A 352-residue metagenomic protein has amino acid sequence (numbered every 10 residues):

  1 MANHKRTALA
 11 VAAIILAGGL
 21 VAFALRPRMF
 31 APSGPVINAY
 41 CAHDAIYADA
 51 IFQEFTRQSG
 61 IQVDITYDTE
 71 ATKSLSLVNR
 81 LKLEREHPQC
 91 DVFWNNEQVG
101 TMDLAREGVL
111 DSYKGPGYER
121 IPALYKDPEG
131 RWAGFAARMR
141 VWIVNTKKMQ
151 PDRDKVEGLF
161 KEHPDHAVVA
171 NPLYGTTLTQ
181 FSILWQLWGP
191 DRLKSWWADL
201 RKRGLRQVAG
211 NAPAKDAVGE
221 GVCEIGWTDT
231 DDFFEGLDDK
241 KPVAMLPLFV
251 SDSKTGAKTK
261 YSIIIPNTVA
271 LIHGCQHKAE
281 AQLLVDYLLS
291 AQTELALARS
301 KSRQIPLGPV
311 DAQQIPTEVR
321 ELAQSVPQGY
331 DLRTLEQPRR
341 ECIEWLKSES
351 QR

Functional and structural regions predicted by a protein language model:
F23-G100: Early extracytoplasmic/lumenal segment of secretory-pathway proteins
Y40-H43, P128-W132, V144-T146, P151 (+3 more regions): Short beta-strand->loop
P88-F93, D111-W142, E157, V168-V169: A structural signal for short loop-to-beta-strand junctions that line the ligand-binding cleft of periplasmic/secreted
V99-V109, P128-D154, F181-S182, I264-A270: Periplasmic solute-binding protein
R120-L124, A137-R138, W197-R201, R206-V208 (+1 more regions): Periplasmic-binding protein-like
P172, I183, L187-S251: Ligand-binding pocket segment of bilobal, Venus flytrap-like solute-binding proteins
N267-G329: Mature extracytoplasmic/periplasmic domains
Q314-R352: Extracellular/periplasmic bilobal clamshell ligand-binding domains
